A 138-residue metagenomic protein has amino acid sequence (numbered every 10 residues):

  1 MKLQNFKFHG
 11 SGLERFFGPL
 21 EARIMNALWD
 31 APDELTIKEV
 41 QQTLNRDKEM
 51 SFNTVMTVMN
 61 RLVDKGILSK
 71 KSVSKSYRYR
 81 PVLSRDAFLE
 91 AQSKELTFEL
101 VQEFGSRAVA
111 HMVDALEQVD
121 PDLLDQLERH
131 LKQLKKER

Functional and structural regions predicted by a protein language model:
M1-N26: Short alpha-helical segments that sit at the start of domains
F16-L20, V73-Q92: Short, cationic-aromatic polyanion-contact patches
E34-T43: Short acidic, hydrophobic short linear motifs in intrinsically disordered regions
Q42-M50: Short helix-coil junctions and helix-kink-helix linkers
M56-N60: Short, hydrophobic-biased segments on the C-terminal half of alpha helices that form "recognition helices"
G66: Glycine-centered, phosphate/nucleic-acid-interacting loop/turn motifs that mediate DNA/RNA or nucleotide
K70: Short beta-strand "wing" residues that participate in macromolecule-binding interfaces
S93-Q133: Amphipathic alpha-helical dimerization/coiled-coil segments that flank or bridge DNA-binding/regulatory modules
